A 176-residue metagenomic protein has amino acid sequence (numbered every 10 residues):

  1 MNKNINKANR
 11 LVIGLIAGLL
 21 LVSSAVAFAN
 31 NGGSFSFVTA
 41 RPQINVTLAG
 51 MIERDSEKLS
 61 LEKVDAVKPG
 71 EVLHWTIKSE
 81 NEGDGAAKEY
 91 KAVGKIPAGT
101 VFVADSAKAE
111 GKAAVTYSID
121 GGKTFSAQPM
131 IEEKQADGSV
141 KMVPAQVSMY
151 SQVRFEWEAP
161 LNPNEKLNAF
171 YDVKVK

Functional and structural regions predicted by a protein language model:
N2-I16, V22, V26-K176: Exported/extracytosolic protein signature
